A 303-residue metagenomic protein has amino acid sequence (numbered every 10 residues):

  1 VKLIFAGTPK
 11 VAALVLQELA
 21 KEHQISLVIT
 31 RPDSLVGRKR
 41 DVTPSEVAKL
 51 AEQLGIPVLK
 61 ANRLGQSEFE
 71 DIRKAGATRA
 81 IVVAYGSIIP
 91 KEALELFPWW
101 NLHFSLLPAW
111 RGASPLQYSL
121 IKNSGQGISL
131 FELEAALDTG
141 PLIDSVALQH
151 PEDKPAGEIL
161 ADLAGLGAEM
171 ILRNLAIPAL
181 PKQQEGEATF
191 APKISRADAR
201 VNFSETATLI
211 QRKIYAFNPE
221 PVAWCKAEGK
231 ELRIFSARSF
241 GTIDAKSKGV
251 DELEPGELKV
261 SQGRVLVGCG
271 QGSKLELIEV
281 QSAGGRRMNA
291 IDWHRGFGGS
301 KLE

Functional and structural regions predicted by a protein language model:
V1-R38: N-terminal Rossmann-like dinucleotide-binding module
G7, V28, A51, A80 (+6 more regions): A residue-level signal for conserved active-site and pocket-lining positions in enzyme catalytic cores
K21, R79-A197: Donor/substrate-binding cores of folate-linked one-carbon enzymes
S34-L54: N-terminal beta-loop-helix "entrance" segment that forms/cooperates in small-molecule cofactor or anionic ligand
N62-G65, G86: Portal/gating segments that form or line small-molecule/metal binding sites
Q66-G76: Short amphipathic alpha-helix with an adjacent loop that forms part of the alpha/beta core around
F203-E303: An anion-binding loop in the catalytic cleft
